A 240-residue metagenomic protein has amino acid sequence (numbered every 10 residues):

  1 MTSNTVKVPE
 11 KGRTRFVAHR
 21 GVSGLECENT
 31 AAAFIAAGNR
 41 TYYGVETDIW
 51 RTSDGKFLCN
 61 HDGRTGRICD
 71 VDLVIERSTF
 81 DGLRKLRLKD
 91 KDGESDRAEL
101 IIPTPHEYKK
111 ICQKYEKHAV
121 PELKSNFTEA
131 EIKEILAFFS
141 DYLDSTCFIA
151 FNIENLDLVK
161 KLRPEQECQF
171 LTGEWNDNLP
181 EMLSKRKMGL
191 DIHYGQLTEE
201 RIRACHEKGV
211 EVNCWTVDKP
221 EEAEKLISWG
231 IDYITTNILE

Functional and structural regions predicted by a protein language model:
M1-E240: Phosphate-group recognition and catalysis centered on beta-loop-alpha active-site segments
